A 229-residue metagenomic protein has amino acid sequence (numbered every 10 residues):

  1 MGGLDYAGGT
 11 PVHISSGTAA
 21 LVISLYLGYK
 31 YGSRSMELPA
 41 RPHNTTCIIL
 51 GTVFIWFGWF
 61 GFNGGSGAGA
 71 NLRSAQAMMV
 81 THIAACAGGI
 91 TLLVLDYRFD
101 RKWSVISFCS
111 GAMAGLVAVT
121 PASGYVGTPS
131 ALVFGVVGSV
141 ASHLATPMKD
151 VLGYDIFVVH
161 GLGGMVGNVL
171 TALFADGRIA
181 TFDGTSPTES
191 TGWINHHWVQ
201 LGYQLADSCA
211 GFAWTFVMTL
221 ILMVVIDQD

Functional and structural regions predicted by a protein language model:
M1-Q228: Glycine- and aromatic-enriched membrane alpha-helices
